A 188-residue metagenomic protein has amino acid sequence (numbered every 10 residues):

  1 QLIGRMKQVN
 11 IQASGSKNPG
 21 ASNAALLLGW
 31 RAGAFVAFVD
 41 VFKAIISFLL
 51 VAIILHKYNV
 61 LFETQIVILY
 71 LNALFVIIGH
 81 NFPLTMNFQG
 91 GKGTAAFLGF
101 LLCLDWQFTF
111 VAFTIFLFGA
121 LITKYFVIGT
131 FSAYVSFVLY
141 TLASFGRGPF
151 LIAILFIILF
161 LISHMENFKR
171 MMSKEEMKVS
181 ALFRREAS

Functional and structural regions predicted by a protein language model:
Q1-G4, I77-N87, G119-K124: Transmembrane alpha-helix interface/packing and boundary motifs in multi-pass membrane proteins, characterized by
L2-R31, G90, K169-S188: Cytosolic, membrane-interface loops and tails of multi-pass inner-membrane proteins
N10-A21, T85-L98, Y125-A133: Short, non-helical or kinked segments that cap or interrupt transmembrane helices
A25-W30, V51-L55, G91-T123, V135-F145: Interfacial segments of multi-pass membrane proteins
A32-F38, F42-L84, Q107, V111 (+2 more regions): Nucleotide and nucleotide-moiety/phosphate-recognizing core
I78-H80, A120-L121, F156-E166: Alpha-helical transmembrane segments and their membrane-interface exit regions
F88-K92, A112-L117, P149-F156, R170-V179: A cytosolic-side transmembrane-helix exit/cap motif
F110, F126-A133, F145-L159: Loop-to-transmembrane alpha-helix initiation sites
